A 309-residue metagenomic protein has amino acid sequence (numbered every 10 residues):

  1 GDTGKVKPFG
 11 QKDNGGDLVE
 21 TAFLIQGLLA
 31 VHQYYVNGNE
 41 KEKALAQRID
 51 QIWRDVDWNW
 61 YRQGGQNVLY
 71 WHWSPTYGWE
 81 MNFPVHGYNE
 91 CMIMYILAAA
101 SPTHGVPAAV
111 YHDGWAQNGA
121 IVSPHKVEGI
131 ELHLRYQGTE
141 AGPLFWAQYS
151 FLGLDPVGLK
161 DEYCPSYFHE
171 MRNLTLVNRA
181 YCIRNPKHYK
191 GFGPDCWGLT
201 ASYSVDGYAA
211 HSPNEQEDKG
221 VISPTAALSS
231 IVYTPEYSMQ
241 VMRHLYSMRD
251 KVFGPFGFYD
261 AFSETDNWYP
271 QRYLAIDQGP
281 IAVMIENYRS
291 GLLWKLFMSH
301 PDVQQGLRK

Functional and structural regions predicted by a protein language model:
G1-K309: Ser/Thr/Asn(+Pro)-rich, low-complexity disordered segments
